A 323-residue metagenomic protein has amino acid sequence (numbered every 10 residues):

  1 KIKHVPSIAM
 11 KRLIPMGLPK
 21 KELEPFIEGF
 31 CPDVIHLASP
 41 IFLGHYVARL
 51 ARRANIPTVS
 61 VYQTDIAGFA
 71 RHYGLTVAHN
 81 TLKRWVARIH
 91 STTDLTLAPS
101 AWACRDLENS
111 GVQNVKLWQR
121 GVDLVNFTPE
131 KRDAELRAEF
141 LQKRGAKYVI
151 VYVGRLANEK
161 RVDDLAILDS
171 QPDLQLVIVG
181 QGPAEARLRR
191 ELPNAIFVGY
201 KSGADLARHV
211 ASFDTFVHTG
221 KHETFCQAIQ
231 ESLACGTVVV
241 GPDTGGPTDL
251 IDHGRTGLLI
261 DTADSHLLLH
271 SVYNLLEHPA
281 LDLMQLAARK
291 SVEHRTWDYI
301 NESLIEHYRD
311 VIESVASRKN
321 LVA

Functional and structural regions predicted by a protein language model:
P57, G68-R88, A98: Nucleotide-sugar donor phosphate/pyrophosphate-binding loop at the beta->alpha transition of glycosyltransferases
R84-D133, A138, G145: Donor nucleotide-sugar binding/catalytic pocket of nucleotide-sugar-dependent glycosyltransferases
E139-D173, V177: Conserved donor-binding/catalytic core segment of Leloir-type glycosyltransferases
E185-A204: Nucleotide-activated donor-binding/catalytic signature segment of Leloir-type glycosyltransferases, i.e., the conserved
K221: Aromatic "clamp/platform" in nucleotide-sugar-dependent glycosyltransferases that forms part of the donor/acceptor
V238-G241: Short hydrophobic beta-strand element within catalytic cores of glycosyltransferases and related nucleotide-activated
D252-G254, L258-D264, N274-P279: Conserved acidic donor-binding segment of nucleotide-sugar-dependent glycosyltransferases
A280-H294: A short, well-ordered alpha-helix in the C-terminal region of glycosyltransferases
